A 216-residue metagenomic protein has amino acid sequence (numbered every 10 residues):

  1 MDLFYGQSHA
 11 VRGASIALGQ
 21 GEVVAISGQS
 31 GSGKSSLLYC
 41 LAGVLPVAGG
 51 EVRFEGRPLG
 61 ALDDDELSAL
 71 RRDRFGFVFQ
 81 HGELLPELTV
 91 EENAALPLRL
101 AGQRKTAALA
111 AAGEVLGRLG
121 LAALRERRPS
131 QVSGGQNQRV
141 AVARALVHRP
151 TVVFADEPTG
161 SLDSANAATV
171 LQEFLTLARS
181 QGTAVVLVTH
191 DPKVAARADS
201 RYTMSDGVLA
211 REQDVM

Functional and structural regions predicted by a protein language model:
S27-Q29: The feature captures the beta-strand-to-loop junction immediately N-terminal to the Walker
A42: Helix-to-loop junction immediately C-terminal to a conserved catalytic motif
G50-P58: Conserved ABC transporter NBD signature motif
R72, R127-S130, H148, Q181: Conserved signature/switch motifs of ABC ATPase nucleotide-binding domains
L88-L96: Short coil-to-helix segment of the ABC ATPase nucleotide-binding domain corresponding to the Q-loop/switch region
R128-Q138: Conserved ABC ATPase signature
V153-D156: Catalytic Walker B motif of ABC-type/P-loop ATPase nucleotide-binding domains
